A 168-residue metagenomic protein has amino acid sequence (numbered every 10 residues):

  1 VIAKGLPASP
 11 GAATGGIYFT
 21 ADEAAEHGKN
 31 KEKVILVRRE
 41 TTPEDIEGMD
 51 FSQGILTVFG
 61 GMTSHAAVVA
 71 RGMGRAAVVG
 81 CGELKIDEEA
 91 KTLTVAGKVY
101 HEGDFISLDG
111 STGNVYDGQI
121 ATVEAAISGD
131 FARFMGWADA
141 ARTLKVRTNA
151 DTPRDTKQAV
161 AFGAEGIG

Functional and structural regions predicted by a protein language model:
V1-V34, R38-A164: Acidic, glycine-rich flexible loop/linker segments
